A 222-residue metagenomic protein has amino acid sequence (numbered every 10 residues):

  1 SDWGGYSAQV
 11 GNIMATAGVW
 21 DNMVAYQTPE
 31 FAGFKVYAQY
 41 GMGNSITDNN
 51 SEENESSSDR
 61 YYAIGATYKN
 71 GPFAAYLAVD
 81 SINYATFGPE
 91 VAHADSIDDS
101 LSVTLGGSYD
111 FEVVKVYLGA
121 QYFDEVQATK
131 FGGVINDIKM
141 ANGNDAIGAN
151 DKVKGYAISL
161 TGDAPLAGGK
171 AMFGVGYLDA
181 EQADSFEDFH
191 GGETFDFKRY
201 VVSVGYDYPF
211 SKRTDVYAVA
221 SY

Functional and structural regions predicted by a protein language model:
S1-S45, S58-R60, T67-A74, S221-Y222: Outer membrane beta-barrel
I13-A17, N54-S57, D95-I97, N150-D151: Short Gly/Pro-enriched turn/cap motifs at secondary-structure boundaries
A32-G33, A167-G168, F210-V216: Short loop/turn motifs that connect adjacent beta-strands in outer-membrane beta-barrel proteins
S45-N54: Surface-exposed, low-complexity loop segments enriched in small/polar and acidic residues
I46-T47, E181-A183, R213-Y217: Short active-site-adjacent structural elements
A63-P209: Detector for outer-membrane/organellar transmembrane beta-barrel domains, recognizing the amphipathic beta-strand
M172-G174, K212-S221: Conserved active-site loop/cleft motifs that coordinate metal ions or position small ligands
